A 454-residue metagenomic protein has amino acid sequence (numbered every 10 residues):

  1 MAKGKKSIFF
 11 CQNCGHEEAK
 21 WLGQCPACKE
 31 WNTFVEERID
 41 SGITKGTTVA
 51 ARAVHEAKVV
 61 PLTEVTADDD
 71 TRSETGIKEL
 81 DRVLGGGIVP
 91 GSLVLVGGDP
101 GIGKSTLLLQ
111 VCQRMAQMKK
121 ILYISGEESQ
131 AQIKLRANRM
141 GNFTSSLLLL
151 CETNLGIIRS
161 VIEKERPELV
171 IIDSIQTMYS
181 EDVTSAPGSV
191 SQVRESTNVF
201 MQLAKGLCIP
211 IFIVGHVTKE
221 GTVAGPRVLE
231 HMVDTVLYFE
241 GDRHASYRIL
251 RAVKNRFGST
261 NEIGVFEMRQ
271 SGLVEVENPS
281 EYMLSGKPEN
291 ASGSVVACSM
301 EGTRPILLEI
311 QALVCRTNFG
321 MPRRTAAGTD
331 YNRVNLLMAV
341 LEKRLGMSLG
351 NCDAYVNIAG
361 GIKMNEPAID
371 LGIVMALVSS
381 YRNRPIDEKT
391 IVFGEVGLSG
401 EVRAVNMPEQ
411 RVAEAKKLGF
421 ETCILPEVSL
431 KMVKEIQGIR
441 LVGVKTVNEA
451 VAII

Functional and structural regions predicted by a protein language model:
K3-N13, E17-R82, V89-L95, I102-Q113 (+5 more regions): Peripheral, non-AAA+ core regions of ATP-driven protein-machinery
D99, G126: P-loop (Walker A) phosphate-binding loop of NTP-binding proteins
I121-S125: Conserved RecA-like ASCE P-loop NTPase motor core of nucleic-acid helicases/translocases
Q130: Divalent metal-dependent catalytic cores for phosphoryl transfer on phosphate-bearing substrates
